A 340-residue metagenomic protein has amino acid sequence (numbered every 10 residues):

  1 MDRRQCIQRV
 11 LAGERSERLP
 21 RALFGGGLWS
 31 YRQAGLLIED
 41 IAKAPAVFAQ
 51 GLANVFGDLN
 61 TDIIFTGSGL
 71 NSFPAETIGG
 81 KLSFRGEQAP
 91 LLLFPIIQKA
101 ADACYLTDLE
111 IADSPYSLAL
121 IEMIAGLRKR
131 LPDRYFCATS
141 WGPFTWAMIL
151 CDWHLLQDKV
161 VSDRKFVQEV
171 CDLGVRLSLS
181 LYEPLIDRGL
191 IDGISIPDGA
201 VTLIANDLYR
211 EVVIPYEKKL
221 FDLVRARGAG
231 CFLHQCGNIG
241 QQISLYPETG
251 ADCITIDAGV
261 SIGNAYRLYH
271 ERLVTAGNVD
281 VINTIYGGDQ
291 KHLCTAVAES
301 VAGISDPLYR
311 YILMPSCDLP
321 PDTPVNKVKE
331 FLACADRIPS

Functional and structural regions predicted by a protein language model:
M1-S30, G35-I41, D62-T66, R85-L92 (+1 more regions): Active-site loop segments of alpha/beta catalytic cores
C6-R9, V47, G51-V55: Residue-level detector of alpha-helical secondary structure
D40-Q50, L59: Short, structured active-site "lid" loops
F48, F73-A75, Q241, G263: Alpha-helix termini
G51-K81: Glycine-rich, N-terminal phosphate-binding loop and its surrounding beta-alpha-beta segment
I97-Y105, S195-I196: Short, basic/glycine-rich phosphate-binding loops at helix/coil junctions that contact nucleotide phosphates
